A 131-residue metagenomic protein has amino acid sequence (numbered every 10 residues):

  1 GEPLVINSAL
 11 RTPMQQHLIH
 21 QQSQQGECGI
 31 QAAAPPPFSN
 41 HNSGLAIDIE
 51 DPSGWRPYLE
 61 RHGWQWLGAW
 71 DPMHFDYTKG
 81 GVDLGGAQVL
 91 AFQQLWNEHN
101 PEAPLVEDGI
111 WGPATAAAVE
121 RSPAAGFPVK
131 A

Functional and structural regions predicted by a protein language model:
G1-V5, W96-N97: A short alpha-helix/helix-coil micro-patch that ends at or immediately precedes a cysteine
P3-N7, W66-G68: A structural signal for short, well-ordered beta-strand segments and their strand-loop junctions that often border
V5-Q22, W111-A116: Acidic helix-start/capping segments at beta-turn-to-alpha-helix junctions
Q25-A131: Catalytic cores and adjacent binding grooves of peptidoglycan-active enzymes
